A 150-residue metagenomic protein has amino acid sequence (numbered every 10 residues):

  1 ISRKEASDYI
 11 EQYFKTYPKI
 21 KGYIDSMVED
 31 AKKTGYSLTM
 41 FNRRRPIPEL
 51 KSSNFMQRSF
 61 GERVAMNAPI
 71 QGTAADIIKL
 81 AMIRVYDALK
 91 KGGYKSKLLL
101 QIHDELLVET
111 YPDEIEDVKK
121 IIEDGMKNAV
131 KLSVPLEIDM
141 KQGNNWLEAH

Functional and structural regions predicted by a protein language model:
I1-E5, L106-I121: Catalytic palm subdomain of template-directed nucleic-acid polymerases, centered on the conserved carboxylate motif
I1-Y94, L100-Q101, Y111, K141-H150: Conserved catalytic core of nucleic-acid polymerases
D8-E11, K15, E116-K120, D124: Replace "anionic and nucleotidyl ligands
T16-P18, D124-L132: A common structural junction motif
Y23-I24, E123-G125: Glycine-rich, charged/polar anion/phosphate-binding loops that engage phosphate groups from diverse ligands
L99-H103, P135: Short Gly/Ser/Thr- and Asp/Glu-enriched loop/turn motifs at secondary-structure junctions
V130-K141: Conserved short beta-strand edge segments in small beta-sheet-based binding/regulatory domains
